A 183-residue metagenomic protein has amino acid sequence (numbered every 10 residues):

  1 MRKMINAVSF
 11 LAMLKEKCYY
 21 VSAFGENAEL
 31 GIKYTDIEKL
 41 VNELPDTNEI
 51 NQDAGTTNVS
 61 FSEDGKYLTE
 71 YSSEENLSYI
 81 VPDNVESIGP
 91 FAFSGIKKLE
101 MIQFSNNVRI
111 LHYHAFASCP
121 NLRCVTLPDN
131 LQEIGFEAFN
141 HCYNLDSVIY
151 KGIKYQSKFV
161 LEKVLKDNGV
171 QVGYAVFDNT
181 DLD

Functional and structural regions predicted by a protein language model:
N6, F10-L14, Y20-F61, Y71-S87 (+3 more regions): Structural signature of tandem-repeat unit edges
K66-L68: Hydrophobic residues embedded in beta-strands of well-ordered beta-sheets
P90-F91, Y113-A115, F136-A138: Consensus positions within tandem repeat domains that build extended binding/scaffold surfaces
